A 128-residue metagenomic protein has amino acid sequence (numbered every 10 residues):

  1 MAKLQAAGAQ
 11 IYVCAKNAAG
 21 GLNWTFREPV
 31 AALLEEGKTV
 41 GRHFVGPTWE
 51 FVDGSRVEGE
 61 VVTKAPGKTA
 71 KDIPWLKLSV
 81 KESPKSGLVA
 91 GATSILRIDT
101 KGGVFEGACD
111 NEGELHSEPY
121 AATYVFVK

Functional and structural regions predicted by a protein language model:
M1-Y12, A18-K128: Primary mode marks residue(s) on the alpha4-beta5-alpha5 output face of response regulator receiver
